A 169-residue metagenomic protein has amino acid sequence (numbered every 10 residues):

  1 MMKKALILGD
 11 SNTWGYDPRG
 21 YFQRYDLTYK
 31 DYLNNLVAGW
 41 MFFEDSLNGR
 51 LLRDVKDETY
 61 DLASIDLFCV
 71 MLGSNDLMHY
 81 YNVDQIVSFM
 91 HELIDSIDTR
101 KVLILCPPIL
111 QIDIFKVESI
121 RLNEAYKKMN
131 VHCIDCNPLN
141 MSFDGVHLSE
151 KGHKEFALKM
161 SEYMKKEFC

Functional and structural regions predicted by a protein language model:
M1-S46, E58-S64: Serine-esterase "nucleophile elbow" of acetyl-processing enzymes
L47-L52: Acidic, metal-coordinating catalytic cores used for nucleic-acid/nucleotide bond scission and strand-transfer chemistry
K56-C169: Alpha-helical cap/lid subdomain in secreted, periplasmic, or secretory-pathway luminal O-acyl-processing enzymes
